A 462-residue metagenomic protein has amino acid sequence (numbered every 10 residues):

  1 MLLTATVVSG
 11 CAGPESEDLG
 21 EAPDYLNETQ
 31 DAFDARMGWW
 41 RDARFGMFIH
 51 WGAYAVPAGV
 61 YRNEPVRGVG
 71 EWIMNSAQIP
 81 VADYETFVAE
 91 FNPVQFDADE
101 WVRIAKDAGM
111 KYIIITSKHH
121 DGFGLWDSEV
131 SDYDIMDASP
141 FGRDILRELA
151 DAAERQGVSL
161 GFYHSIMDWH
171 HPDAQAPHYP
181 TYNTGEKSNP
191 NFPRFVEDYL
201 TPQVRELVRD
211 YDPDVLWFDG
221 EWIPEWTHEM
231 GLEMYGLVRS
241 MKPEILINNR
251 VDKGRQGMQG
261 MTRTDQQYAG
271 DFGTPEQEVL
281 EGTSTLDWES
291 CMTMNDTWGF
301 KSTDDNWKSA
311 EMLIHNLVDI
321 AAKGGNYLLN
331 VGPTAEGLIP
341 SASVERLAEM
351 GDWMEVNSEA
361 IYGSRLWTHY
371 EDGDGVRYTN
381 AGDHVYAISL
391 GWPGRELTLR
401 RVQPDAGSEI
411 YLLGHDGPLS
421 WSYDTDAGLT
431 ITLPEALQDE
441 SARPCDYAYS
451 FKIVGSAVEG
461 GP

Functional and structural regions predicted by a protein language model:
M1-L3: Sec-dependent N-terminal signal peptides of Gram-positive bacterial secreted proteins and lipoproteins
V8-G10: C-terminal motif of bacterial Sec signal peptides marking the signal peptidase cleavage site
A12-E17: Bacterial lipoprotein signal-peptidase II cleavage site
D18-P462: Mature catalytic domains of secreted/periplasmic carbohydrate-active enzymes
